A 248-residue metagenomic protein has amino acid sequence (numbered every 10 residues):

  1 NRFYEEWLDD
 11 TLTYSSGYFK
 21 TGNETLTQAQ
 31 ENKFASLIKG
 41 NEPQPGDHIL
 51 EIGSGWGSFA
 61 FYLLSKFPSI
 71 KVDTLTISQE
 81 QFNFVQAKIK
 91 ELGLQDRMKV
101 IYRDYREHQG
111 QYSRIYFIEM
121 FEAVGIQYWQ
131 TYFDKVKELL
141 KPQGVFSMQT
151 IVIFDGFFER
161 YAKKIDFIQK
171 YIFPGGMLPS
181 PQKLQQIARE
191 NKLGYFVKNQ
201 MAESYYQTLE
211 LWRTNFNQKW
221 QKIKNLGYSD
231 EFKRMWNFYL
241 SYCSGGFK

Functional and structural regions predicted by a protein language model:
N1-G40: Conserved Class I S-adenosyl-L-methionine-dependent methyltransferase catalytic core
P45-G55: Conserved class I S-adenosyl-L-methionine
W56-P68: Conserved SAM-binding loop of SAM-dependent methyltransferases across substrates and taxa, primarily the Class I
S65-R106: Class I SAM-dependent methyltransferase SAM/SAH-binding core
R106-I115: A short acidic, Gly/Pro-enriched loop at the edge of an enzyme's catalytic core that lines a small-molecule cofactor
Q130-P142: A short glycine-rich, Lys/Arg-flanked "PGG" loop and its adjoining helix->strand segment in the class I
Q143-I151: Conserved beta-strand signature within the Rossmann-like core of class I S-adenosyl-L-methionine
V152-K248: Substrate-binding/catalytic lobe of Class I Rossmann-like enzymes that use SAM or dcSAM, i.e., the mid-to-C-terminal
